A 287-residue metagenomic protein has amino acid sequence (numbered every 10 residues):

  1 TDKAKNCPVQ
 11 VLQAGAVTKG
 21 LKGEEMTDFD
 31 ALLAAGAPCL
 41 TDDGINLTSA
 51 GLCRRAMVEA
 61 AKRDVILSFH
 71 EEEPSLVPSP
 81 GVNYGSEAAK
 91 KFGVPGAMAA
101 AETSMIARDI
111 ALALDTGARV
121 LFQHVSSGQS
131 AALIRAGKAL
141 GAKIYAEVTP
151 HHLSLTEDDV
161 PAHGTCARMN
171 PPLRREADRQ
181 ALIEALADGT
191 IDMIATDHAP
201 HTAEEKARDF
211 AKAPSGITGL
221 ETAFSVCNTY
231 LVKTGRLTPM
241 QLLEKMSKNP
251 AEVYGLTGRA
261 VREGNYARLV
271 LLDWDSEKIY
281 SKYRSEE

Functional and structural regions predicted by a protein language model:
T1-E24: Metal-cofactor-binding active-site regions of metalloenzymes
A4-V9, D115, G137-K143, T234-R236: Short helix-capping segments at alpha-helix termini
V17, D43, D273: Conserved residues at the C-terminal ends of beta-strands
E24-I194: Histidine/acidic residue-rich metal-binding segments in metalloenzymes
K90-R119, C166, A187, D192-I194 (+1 more regions): His/Asp/Glu-enriched, well-ordered alpha-helical/loop segment that forms or immediately abuts the divalent-metal
I134-R135, K206-R208, Y283-R284: Short amphipathic alpha-helical segments
S276-Y283: Short, Lys/Arg- and Gly-enriched loop/turn segments at beta-strand edges
E287: Conserved small/polar residues in nucleotide/adenosyl-binding loops
